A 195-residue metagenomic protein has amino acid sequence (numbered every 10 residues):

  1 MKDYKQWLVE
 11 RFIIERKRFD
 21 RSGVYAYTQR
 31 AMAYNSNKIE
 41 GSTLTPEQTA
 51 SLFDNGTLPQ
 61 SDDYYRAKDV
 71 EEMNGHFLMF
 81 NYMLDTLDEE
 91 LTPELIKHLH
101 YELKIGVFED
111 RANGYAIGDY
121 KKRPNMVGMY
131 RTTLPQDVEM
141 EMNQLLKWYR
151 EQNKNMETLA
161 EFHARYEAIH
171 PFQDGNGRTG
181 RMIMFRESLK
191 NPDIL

Functional and structural regions predicted by a protein language model:
M1-L195: FIC/Doc superfamily catalytic core
